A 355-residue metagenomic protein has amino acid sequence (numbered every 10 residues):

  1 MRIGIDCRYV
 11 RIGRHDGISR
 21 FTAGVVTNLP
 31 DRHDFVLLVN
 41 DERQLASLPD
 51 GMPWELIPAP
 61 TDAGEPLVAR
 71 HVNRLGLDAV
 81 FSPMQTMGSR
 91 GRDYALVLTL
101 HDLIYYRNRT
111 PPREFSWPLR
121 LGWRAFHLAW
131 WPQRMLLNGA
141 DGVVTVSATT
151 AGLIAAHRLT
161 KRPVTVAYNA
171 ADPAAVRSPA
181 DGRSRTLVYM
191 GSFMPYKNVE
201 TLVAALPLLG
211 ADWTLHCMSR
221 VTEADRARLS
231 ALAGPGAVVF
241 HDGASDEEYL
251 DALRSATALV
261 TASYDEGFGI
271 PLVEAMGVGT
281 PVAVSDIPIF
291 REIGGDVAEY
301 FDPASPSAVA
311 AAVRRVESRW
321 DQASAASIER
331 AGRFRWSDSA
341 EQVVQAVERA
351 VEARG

Functional and structural regions predicted by a protein language model:
M1-G355: Carbohydrate transferase catalytic cores enriched for Leloir-type hexosyltransferases
